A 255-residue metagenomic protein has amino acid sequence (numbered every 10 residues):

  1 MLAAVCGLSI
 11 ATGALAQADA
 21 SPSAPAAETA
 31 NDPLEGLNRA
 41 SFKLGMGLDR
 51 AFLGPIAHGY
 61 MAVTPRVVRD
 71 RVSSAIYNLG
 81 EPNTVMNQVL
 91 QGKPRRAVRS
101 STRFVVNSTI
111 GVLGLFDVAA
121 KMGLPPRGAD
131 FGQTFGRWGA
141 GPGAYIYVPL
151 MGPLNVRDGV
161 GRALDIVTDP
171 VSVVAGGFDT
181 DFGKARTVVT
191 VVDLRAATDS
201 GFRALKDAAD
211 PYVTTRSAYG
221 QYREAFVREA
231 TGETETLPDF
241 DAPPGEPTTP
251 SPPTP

Functional and structural regions predicted by a protein language model:
M1-S9: Bacterial N-terminal signal peptides
A11-G13: N-terminal signal peptide c-region/cleavage motif recognized by signal peptidases
Q17-S21, P25-T29, Q133, G139-P255: A structured, mid-to-C-terminal "fold-capping" secondary-structure block
E28-R50, G54: Mature N-terminal segment immediately following signal peptide/propeptide cleavage in secreted/periplasmic
A51-V67: Membrane interface segments of multi-pass transport proteins and intramembrane proteases
D70: A small/polar active-site loop signature that marks catalytic segments
S73-A75: Beta-rich strand-turn-strand
N78-V156: Mid-length scaffold segments of soluble, non-membrane domains
